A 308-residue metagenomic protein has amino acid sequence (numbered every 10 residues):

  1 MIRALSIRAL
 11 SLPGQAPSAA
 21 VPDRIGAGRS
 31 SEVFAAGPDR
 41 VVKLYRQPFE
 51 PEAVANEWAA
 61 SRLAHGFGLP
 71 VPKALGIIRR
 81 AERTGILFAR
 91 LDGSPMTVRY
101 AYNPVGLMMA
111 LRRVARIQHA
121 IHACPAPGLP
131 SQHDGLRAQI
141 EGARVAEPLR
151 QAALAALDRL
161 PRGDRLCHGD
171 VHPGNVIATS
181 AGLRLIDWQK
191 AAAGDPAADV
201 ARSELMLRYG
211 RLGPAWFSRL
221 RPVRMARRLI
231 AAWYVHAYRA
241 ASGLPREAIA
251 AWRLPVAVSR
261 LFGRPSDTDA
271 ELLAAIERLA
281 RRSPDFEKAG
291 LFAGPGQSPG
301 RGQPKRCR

Functional and structural regions predicted by a protein language model:
M1-V21: Juxta-kinase regulatory segment immediately upstream of eukaryotic protein kinase catalytic domains
I7-G14, A123-G169, P173, I177-S180 (+1 more regions): An alpha-helical support segment within catalytic cores of ATP-dependent transferases
P22-P130, A156-P161: ATP-binding pocket architecture of kinase catalytic cores
D39, G85, D164-L166, L183-R184 (+1 more regions): Hydrophobic "anchor" residues on beta-strands that sit immediately upstream of conserved functional sites
K43, E57, D170, N175 (+2 more regions): Acidic active-site catalytic centers that drive phospho-/nucleotidyl reactions and related ester hydrolyses
F49, P95, V176, A193-D195 (+1 more regions): Conserved protein kinase catalytic core
G182-R228: Active-site Asp-x-Gly
L207, P214-R301, K305-R308: Helix-rich C-terminal or lid/interface subdomains of diverse kinases
